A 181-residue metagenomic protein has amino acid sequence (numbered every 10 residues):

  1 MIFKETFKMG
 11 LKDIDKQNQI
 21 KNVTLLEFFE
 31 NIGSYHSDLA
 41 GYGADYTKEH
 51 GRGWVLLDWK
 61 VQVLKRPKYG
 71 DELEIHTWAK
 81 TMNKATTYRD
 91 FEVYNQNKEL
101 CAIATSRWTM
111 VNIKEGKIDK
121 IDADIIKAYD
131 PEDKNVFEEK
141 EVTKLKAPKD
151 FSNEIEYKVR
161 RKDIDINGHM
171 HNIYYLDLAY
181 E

Functional and structural regions predicted by a protein language model:
M1-L56, I103-T105, N112-E181: Hot-dog-fold acyl-thioester-processing enzymes
K12, M82-N83, Q96, T109-I113: Short coil/turn motifs at secondary-structure junctions
K60-Q96: Hydrophobic beta-sheet segments that form the core/acyl-binding groove of ACP/CoA-dependent acyl-chain-processing
R89, S106-R107: Short loop/turn microsegments at loop-to-beta-strand junctions
K98-L100: Residue-level signal for glycine
